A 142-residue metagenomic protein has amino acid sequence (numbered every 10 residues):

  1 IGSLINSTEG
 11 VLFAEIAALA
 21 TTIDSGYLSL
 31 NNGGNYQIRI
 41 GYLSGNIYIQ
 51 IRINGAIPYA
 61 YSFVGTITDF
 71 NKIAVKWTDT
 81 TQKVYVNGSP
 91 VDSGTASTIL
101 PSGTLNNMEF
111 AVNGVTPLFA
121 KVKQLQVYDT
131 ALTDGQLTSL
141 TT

Functional and structural regions predicted by a protein language model:
I1-E9, A60-V64, V112-G114: Short surface loop/edge beta-strand patches of beta-sandwich-type extracellular domains that form ligand-contact sites
I1-T8, T21-D24, V91, K123-T142: Extended recognition patches within non-cytosolic domains
I5-S7, T66-T68, L100-G103: Surface-exposed coil/turn segments at beta-strand junctions on protein surfaces, enriched
G10, E15-T21, K76-T78, T130: Solvent-exposed strand-to-loop "edge" motifs in beta-rich extracellular domains
A14, I73, V122-V127: Extracellular beta-strand elements of beta-rich domains used for carbohydrate recognition/degradation or cell-matrix
G26-Q50: Glycan-recognition/cleft segments
G41-T98: Extracellular glycan-interaction surfaces
G94-K121: Flexible glycan-contacting loops in extracellular carbohydrate-active proteins
